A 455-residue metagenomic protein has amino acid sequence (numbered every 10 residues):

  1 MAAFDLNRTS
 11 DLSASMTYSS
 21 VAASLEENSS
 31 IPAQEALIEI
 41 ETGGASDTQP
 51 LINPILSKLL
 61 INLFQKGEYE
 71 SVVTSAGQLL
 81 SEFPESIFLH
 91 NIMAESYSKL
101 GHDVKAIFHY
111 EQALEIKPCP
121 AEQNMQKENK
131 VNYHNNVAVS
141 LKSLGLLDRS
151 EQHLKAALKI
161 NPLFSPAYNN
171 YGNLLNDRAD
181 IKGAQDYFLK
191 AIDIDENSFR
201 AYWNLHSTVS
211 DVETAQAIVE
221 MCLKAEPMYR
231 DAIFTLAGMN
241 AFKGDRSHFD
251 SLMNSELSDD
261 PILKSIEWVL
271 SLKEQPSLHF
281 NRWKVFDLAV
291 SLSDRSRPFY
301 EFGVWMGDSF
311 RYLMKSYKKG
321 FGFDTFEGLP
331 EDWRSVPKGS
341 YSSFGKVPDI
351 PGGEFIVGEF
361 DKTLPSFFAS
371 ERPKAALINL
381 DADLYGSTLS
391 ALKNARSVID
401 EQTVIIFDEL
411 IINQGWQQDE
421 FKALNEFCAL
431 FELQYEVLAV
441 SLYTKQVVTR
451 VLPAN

Functional and structural regions predicted by a protein language model:
S30, S86, P120, K130 (+3 more regions): Residue-level recognition of tetratricopeptide repeat
I61, F88-K99, E122-S143, P166-N176 (+2 more regions): Conserved alpha-helical positions within TPR/SEL1-like repeat arrays
K66, L100, L144, R178 (+2 more regions): Structural motif corresponding to the intra-repeat A-B loop/turn of tetratricopeptide repeats
A241-S296: Class I SAM-dependent methyltransferase Rossmann-like catalytic core, especially the SAM/SAH-binding loop
R295-N455: S-adenosylmethionine/decaboxylated-SAM
